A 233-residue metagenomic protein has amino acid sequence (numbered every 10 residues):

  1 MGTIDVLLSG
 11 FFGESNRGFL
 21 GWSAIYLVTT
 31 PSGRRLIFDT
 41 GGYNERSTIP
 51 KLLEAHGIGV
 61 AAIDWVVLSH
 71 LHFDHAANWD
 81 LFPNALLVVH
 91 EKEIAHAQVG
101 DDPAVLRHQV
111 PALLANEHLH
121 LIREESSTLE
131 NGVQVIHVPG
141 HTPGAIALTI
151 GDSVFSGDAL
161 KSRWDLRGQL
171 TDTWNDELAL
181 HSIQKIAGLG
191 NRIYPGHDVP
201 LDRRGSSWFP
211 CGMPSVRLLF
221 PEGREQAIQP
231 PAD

Functional and structural regions predicted by a protein language model:
M1-A55, A147-K161: Conserved beta-strand hairpin/beta-sheet module of binuclear metal-dependent hydrolase folds, prominently
M1-R34, E177, K185-L189, R203-C211 (+2 more regions): Zn-dependent metallo-beta-lactamase
S32-G33, D80-L86, T149-S153, G188-R192: Short glycine/proline-enriched coil/turn segments at helix->beta-strand junctions
F38-T40, D64-H72, V88-H90, H137-G140 (+3 more regions): Active-site neighborhood of phospho(di)ester-bond hydrolases with catalytic His/Asp-centered motifs
G41-H118, V216: Active-site HxH/HxHxD metal-binding segment of metal-dependent hydrolases
Y43-E45, L71-A77, T142-I146, K161-W164 (+1 more regions): Active-site environment of divalent metal-dependent phosphoester hydrolases
L53-E54, D165-T173: Short glycine-enriched, charge-decorated loop/helix-capping segments at active-site entrances that position
I58, E91-H137, T171, L178-N191 (+1 more regions): Metallo-beta-lactamase
